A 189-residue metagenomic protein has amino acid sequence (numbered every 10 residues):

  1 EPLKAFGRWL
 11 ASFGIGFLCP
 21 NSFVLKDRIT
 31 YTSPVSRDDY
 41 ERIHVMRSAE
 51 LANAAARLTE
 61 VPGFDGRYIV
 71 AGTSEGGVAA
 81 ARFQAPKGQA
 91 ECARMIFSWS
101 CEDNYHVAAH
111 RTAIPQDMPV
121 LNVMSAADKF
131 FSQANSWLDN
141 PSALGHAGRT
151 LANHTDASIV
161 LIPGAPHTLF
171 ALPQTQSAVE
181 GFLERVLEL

Functional and structural regions predicted by a protein language model:
E1, S22-V45: Cap/lid segment of the alpha/beta-hydrolase catalytic domain
P2-L18: Short amphipathic alpha-helix adjacent to the substrate-entry channel of hydrolases
G16, N21-R28, S100, A165: Short beta-to-alpha linker loops that shape the active-site pocket of alpha/beta-hydrolase fold enzymes
N21, A71-T73, F97-S98, V123 (+1 more regions): Alpha/beta-hydrolase-fold catalytic nucleophile elbow
R37-P62: Alpha/beta-hydrolase active-site loop
A56-I114: Primarily recognizes the serine-hydrolase "nucleophile elbow" in alpha/beta-hydrolase and SGNH/GDSL folds
A93-S158, H167: The feature captures the conserved acid-bearing segment of alpha/beta-hydrolase catalytic domains
A152-L189: C-terminal catalytic histidine-bearing segment of alpha/beta-hydrolase fold enzymes
